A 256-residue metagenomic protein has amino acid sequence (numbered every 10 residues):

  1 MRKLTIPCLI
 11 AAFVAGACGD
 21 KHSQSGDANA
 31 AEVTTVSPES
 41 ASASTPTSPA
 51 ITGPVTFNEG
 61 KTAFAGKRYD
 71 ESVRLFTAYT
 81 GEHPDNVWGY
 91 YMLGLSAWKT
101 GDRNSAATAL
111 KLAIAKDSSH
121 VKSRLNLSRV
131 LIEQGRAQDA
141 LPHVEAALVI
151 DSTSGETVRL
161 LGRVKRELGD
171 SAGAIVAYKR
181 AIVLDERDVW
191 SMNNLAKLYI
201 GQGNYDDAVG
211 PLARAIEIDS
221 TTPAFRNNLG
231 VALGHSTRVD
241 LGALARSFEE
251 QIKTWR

Functional and structural regions predicted by a protein language model:
M1-G16: Sec-dependent bacterial lipoprotein signal peptides
C18-K21: Bacterial signal peptide processing site
P49-N86, M92-L95, K99, R163: Alpha-helical segment of the N-proximal tetratricopeptide repeat
A65-R74, K99-L112, E133-A146, E156 (+3 more regions): Structural signature of tandem alpha-helical TPR/SEL1-like repeats, specifically the intra-repeat loop/turn
E82, K116, I150, L184 (+2 more regions): Structural marker of alpha-solenoid helical repeat scaffolds
